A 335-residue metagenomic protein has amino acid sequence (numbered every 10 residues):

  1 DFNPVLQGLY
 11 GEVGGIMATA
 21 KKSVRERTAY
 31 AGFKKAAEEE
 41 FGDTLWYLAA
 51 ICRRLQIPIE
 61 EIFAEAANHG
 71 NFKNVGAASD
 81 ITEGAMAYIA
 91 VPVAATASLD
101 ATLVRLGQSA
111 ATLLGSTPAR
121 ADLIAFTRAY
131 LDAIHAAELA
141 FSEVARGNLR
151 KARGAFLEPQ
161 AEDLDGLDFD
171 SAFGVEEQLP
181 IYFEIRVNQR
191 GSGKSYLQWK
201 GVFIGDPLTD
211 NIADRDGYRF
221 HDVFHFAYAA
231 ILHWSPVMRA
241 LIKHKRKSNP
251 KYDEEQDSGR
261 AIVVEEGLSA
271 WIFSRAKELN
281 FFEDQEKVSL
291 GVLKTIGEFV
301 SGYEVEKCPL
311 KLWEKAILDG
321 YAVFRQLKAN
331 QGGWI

Functional and structural regions predicted by a protein language model:
D1-I335: Flexible "arm" and connector segments at domain edges
